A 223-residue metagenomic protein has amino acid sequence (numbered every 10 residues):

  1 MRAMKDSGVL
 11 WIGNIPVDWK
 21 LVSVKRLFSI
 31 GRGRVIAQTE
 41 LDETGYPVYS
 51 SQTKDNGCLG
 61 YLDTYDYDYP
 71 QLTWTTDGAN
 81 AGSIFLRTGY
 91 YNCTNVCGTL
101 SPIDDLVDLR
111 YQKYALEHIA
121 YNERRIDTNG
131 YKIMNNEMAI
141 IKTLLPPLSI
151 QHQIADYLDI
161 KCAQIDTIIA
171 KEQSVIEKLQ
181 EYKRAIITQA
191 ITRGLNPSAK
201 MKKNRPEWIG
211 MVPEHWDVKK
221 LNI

Functional and structural regions predicted by a protein language model:
M1-I15, A163-V212: Short amphipathic coiled-coil heptad-repeat segments
A3-K54, L148, H152, K203-I223: Non-catalytic DNA-recognition/assembly elements of restriction-modification systems
L10-G13, G98-D104, A139-L145, W208-M211: Short, well-ordered beta-strand elements within core beta-sheets of diverse protein domains
K20, A139-Q180, P213-L221: Amphipathic alpha-helical segments
R32-G33, K54, Y121-R124, R184 (+2 more regions): Generic structural signal for secondary-structure transition and capping sites
S51-N56, G60-N122, I126-A139: A short beta-sheet element
